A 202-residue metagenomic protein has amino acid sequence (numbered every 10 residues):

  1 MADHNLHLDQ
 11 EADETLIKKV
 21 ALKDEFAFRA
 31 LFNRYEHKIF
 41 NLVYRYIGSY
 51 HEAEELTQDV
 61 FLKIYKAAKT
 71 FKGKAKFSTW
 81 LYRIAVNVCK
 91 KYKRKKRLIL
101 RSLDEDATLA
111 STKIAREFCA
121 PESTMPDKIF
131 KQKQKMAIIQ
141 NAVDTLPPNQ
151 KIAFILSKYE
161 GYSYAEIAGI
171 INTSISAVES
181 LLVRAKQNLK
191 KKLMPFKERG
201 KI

Functional and structural regions predicted by a protein language model:
M1-K18: Extreme N-terminal regulatory/targeting segments of RNA polymerase sigma factors
D3-L6, A21-A30, F40-D59, I170 (+2 more regions): Short, charged helix-capping/linker segments at alpha-helix termini
E11, L22, R97, T108 (+4 more regions): Amphipathic alpha-helical segment used for protein-protein interaction
A21-L22, G48, F61-K76, K95-K96: Sigma70-family region 2
F32-Y50, A67, V143, N188 (+1 more regions): Amphipathic, Lys/Arg- and hydrophobic-enriched alpha-helical face
N41, E55-L62, A75-N87: Structural recognition of an alpha-helix C-terminal capping motif at a helix-to-coil junction
K69-G73, V86-D104, Q132, P195: Arg/Lys-rich amphipathic alpha helix in sigma70-family domain 2
V86, K90, Q150, L156-Y159 (+2 more regions): DNA-recognition helix of helix-turn-helix
